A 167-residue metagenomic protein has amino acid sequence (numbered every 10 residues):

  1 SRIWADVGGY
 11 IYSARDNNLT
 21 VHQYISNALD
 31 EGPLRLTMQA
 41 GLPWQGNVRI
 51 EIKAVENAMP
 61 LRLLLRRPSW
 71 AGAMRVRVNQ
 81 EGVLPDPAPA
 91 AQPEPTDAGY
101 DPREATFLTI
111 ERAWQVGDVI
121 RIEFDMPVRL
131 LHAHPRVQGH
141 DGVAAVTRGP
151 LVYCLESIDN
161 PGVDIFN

Functional and structural regions predicted by a protein language model:
S1-G46, E51-K53, A88-P95, G99-R103 (+2 more regions): C-terminal beta-rich recognition modules with glycine/proline-rich loops and embedded aromatic residues
V55, P68, E111: Residue-level recognition of the GNAT/N-acetyltransferase active site
N57, Q115-V116: Surface-exposed loops/turns
A58, G72-M74, L84-P85, Y100 (+1 more regions): Flexible loop/turn segments at secondary-structure boundaries
A58-N79: Beta-strand-rich binding/interaction modules
R67-S69, Q80, W114, F124-M126: A short beta-strand motif that forms part of the nucleic acid-binding face of small beta-barrel RNA-binding folds
V76-D86, G149: Short strand-turn-strand beta-turns centered on an Asx-Gly dipeptide
F107-T109: Short, surface-exposed beta-strand/beta-hairpin micro-motifs centered on an aromatic residue
